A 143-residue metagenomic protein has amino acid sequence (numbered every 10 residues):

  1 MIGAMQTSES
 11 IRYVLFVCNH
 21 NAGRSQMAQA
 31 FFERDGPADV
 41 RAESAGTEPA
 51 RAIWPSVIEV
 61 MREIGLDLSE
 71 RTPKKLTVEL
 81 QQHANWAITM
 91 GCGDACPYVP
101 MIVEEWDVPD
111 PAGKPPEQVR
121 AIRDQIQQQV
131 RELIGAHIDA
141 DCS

Functional and structural regions predicted by a protein language model:
M1-I2, S143: Short intrinsically disordered terminal tails
I2-T77: Conserved active-site segments centered on acidic
F31, V57, T72, L80 (+4 more regions): Solvent-exposed, flexible loop/coil residues
E43, W86-I88, E104: Hydrophobic/aromatic beta-strand patches that form the interior of the parallel beta-sheet core in alpha/beta enzyme
I58, W86-I88, Q129-V130: Alpha-helix boundary/capping detector
R71-V99: Mid-chain, well-packed structural core segment of small domains
D94-S143: Phosphate-binding/catalytic loops
